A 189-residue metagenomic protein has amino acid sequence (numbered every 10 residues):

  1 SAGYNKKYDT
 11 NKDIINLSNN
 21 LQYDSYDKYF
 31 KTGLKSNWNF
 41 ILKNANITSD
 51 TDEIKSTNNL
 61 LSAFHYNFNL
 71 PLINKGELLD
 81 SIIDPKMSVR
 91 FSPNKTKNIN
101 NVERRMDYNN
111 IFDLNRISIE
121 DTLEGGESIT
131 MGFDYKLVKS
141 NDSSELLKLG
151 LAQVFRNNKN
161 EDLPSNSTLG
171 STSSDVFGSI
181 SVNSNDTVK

Functional and structural regions predicted by a protein language model:
S1-K189: Outer-membrane beta-barrel translocator/pore domains, especially the C-terminal barrels of Gram-negative outer-membrane
